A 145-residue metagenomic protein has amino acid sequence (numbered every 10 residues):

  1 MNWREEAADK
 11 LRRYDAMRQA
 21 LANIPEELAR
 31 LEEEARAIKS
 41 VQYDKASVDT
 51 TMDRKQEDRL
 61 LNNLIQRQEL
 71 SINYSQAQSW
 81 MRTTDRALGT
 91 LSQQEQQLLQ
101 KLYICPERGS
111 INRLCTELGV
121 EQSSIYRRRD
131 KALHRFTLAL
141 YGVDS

Functional and structural regions predicted by a protein language model:
M1-T90, R113, L140-S145: N-terminal interaction/assembly modules
W80, E95, I125: Hydrophobic (often cysteine-bearing) scaffold residues that line and stabilize catalytic clefts of nucleotide/cofactor
L91-G109: Short amphipathic alpha helix immediately N-terminal
P106-S124: Helix-turn-helix DNA-binding module
G119-A139: DNA-recognition helix of helix-turn-helix
